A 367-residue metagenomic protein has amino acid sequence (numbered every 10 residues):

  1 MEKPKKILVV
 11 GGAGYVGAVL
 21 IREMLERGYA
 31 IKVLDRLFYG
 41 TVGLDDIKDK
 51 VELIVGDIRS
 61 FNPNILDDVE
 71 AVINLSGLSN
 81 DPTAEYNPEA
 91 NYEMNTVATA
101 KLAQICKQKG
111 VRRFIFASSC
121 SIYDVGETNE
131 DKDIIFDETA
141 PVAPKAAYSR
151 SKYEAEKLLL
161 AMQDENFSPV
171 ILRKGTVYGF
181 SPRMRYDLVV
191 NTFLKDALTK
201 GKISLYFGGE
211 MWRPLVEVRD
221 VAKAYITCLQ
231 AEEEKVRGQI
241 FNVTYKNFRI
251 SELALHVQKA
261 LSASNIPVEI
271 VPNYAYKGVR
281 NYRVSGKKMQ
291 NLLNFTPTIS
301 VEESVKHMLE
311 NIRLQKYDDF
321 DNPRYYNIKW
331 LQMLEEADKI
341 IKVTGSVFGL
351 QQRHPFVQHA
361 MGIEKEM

Functional and structural regions predicted by a protein language model:
M1-A71, M367: N-terminal Rossmann/SDR dinucleotide-binding element
I58-M94, I105: NAD(P)H-binding glycine-rich loop region in Rossmannoid oxidoreductase-like domains and their noncatalytic homologs
G77, N87, Y92-T99, I115-S118 (+1 more regions): Short alpha-helix in the Rossmann-fold core of NAD(P)-dependent oxidoreductases
A84, P141-A143, P169-R183, T192-V216 (+3 more regions): A conserved pocket-lining segment of Rossmann-fold NAD(P)-dependent short-chain dehydrogenase/reductase
Y92, I134, A140, K145-Y153 (+2 more regions): Short-chain dehydrogenase/reductase
A100-A147: Conserved Rossmann-fold NAD(P)-dependent oxidoreductase catalytic core, especially the SDR/UDP-sugar
A143-V170, L198: Active-site Tyr-X1-5-Lys
Y206-M367: C-terminal substrate-binding subdomain of Rossmann-fold SDR/epimerase-dehydratase oxidoreductases
